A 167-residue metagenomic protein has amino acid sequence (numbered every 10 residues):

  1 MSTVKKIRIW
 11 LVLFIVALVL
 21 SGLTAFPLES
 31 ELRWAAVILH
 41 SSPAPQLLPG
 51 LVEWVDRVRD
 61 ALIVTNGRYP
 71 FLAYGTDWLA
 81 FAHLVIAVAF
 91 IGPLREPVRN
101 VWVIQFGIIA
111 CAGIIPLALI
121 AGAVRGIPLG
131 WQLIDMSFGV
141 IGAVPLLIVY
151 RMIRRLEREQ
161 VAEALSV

Functional and structural regions predicted by a protein language model:
T3-W10, Y69-L72, P97-I104, P128-W131: Membrane-interface helix-boundary signature
K5-L47: N-terminal signal-anchor transmembrane alpha helix
L13, G75-A82, V103-I109, I134-F138: Physicochemical signature of membrane-embedded alpha-helices that form the seven-helix bundle of GPCRs, emphasizing
S42-P70: Extracytosolic (periplasmic/ER-lumenal) interhelical loops and adjacent juxtamembrane/interface segments of multi-pass
D60-A87: Individual transmembrane alpha-helix segments
V85-V101: Juxtamembrane helix-break-helix junctions at the cytosolic face of small multi-pass alpha-helical membrane proteins
Q105-V167: Alpha-helical transmembrane segments of multi-pass integral membrane proteins, characterized by long hydrophobic
